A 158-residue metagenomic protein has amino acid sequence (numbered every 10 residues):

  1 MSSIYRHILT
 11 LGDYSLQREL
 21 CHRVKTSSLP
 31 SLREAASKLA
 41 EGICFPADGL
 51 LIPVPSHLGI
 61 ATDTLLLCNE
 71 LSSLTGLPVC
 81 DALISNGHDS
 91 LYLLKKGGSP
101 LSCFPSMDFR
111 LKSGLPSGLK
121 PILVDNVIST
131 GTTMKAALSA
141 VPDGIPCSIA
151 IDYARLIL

Functional and structural regions predicted by a protein language model:
M1-L50, L83-S117, A154: Active-site-facing substrate-recognition patch
I4-L11, K135-L158: PRPP-dependent phosphoribosyltransferase catalytic core
T26-S27, V54-I60: Short histidine/acidic/glycine/proline-rich micro-motifs that form metal- and phosphate-coordinating active-site loops
C44-G49, S73-P78, S117-L119, S139-I145: Short glycine/proline-enriched coil/turn segments at helix->beta-strand junctions
A47-H57, P121-I122: Short glycine-rich phosphate-binding loop at a beta-alpha junction
S56-G59, H88, D152-Y153: Short, solvent-exposed loop/turn segments at secondary-structure junctions
A61-L65, N69, S106: Short, surface-exposed alpha-helical segments at coil->helix boundaries
L123-A137: A phosphate-binding catalytic loop at a beta-strand-loop-alpha-helix junction that coordinates phosphoryl groups
